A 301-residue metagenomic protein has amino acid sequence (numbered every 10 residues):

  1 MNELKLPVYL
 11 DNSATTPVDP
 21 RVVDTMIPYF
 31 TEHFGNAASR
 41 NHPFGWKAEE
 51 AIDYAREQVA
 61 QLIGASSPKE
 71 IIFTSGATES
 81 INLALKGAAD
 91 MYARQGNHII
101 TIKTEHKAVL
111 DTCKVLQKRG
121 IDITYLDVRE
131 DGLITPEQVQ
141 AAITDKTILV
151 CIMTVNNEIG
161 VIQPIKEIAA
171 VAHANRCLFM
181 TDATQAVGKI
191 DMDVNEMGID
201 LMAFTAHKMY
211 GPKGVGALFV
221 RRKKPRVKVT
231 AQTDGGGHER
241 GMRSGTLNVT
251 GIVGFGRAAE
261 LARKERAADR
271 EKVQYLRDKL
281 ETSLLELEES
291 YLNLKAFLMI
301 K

Functional and structural regions predicted by a protein language model:
M1-K301: Pyridoxal 5′-phosphate
